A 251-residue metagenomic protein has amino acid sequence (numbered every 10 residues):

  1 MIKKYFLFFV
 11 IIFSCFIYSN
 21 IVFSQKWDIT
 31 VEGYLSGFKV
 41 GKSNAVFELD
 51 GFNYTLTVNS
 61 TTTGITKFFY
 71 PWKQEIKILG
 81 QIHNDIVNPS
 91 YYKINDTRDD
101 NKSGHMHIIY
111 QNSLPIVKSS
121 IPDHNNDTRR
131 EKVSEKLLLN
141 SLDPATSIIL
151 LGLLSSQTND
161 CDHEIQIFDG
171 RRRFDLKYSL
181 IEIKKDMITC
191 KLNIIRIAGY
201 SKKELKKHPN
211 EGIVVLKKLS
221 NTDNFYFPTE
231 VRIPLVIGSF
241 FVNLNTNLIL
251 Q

Functional and structural regions predicted by a protein language model:
M1-F9: Bacterial N-terminal signal peptides that target proteins for export
K4-Y5, I21, K136-L137: Intrinsic-disorder/low-complexity peptide segments enriched for small residues
F8-F9, N20, V231: Intrinsically disordered, low-complexity segments enriched in polar/charged small residues
F9, S24, P144-S147: A generic signature of intrinsically disordered, low-complexity regions enriched in glycine/proline and charged/polar
F23-Y110, S155-Q251: Acidic, serine/threonine-rich low-complexity disordered tracts
N88-L139: Surface-exposed, polar helix/loop patches in the mature regions of secreted/periplasmic/lumenal proteins that form
K118-L176: A charged, solvent-exposed segment within the mature domains of Sec-exported extracytoplasmic proteins
